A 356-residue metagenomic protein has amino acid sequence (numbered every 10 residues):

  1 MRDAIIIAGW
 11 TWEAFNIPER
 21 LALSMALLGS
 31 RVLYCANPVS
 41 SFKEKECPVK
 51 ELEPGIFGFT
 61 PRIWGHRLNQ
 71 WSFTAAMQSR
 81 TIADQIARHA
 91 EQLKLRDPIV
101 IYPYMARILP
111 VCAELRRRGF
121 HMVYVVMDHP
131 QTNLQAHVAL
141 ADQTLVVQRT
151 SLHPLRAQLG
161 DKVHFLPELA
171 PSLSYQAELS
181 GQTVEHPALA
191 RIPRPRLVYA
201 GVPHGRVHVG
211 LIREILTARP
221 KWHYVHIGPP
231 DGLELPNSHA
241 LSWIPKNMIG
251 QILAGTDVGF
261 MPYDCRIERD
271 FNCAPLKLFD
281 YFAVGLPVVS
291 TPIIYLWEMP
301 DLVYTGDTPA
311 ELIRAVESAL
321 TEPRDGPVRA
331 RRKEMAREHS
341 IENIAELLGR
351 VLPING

Functional and structural regions predicted by a protein language model:
M1-E46, L216-T217: N-terminal subdomain of nucleotide-sugar transferases
W12-N16, H204, N247, Q251-I252 (+2 more regions): Nucleotide-sugar-dependent
L21-S24, P171-G255, L278, G306-T308: Conserved catalytic-core segment of nucleotide-activated headgroup transferases in glycan assembly
G29, D257, G285: A short alpha->beta transition loop at the rim of the catalytic pocket in nucleotide-sugar-dependent
Q85-E91, A113-E114, M127-V147, S151 (+1 more regions): Membrane-proximal helix-turn-helix segments that form the acceptor-binding/catalytic region of lipid-linked
T150, E168-S172: Carbohydrate-associated surface elements
V184, T321-P353: A charged, aromatic-enriched C-terminal amphipathic alpha-helix characteristic of glycosyltransferases across folds
L302-A310, E317-R324: Conserved acidic donor-binding segment of nucleotide-sugar-dependent glycosyltransferases
